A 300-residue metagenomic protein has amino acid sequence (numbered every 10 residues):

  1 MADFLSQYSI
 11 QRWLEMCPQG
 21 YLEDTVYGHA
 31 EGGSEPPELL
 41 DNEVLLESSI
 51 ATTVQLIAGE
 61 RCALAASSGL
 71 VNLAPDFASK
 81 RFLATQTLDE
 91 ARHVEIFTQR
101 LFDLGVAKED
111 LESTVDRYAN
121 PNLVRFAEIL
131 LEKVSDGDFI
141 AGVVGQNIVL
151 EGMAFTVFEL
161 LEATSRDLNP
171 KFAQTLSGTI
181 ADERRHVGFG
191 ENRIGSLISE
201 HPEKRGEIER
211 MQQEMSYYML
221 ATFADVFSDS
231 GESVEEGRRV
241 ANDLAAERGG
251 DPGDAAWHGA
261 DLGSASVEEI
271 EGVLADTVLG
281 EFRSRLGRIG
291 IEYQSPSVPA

Functional and structural regions predicted by a protein language model:
M1-A300: Non-heme di-metal
